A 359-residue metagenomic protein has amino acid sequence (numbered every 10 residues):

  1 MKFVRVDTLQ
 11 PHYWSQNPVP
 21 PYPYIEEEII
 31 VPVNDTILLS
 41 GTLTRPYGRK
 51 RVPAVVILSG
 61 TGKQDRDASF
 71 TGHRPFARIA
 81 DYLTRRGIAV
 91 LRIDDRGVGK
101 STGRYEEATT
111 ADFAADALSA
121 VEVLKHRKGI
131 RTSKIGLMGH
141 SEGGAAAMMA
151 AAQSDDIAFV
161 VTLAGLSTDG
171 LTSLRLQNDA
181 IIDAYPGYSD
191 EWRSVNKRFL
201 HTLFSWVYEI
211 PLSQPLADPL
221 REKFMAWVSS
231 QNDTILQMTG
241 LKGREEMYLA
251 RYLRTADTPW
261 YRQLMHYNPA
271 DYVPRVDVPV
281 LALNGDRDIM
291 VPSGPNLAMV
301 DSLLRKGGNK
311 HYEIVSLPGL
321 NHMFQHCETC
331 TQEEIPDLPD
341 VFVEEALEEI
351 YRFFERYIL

Functional and structural regions predicted by a protein language model:
Q10-K50: N-terminal cap/lid segment of alpha/beta-hydrolase-fold proteins
R51-T61: Short beta-strand element of the alpha/beta-hydrolase
R78-K100: Conserved alpha/beta-hydrolase
E107-K128: Alpha/beta-hydrolase active-site loop
L163-Y272: Accessory cap/linker subdomain of secreted extracellular hydrolases
V276, A282-N284, D288: Short beta-strand/loop motif that positions the catalytic acidic residue of the alpha/beta-hydrolase fold
V278, P292-L303: Short alpha-helix in the alpha/beta-hydrolase fold that links the catalytic acid
L320-M323, T329-L359: Catalytic active-site module of serine/aspartate enzymes centered on a nucleophile-bearing elbow/loop
